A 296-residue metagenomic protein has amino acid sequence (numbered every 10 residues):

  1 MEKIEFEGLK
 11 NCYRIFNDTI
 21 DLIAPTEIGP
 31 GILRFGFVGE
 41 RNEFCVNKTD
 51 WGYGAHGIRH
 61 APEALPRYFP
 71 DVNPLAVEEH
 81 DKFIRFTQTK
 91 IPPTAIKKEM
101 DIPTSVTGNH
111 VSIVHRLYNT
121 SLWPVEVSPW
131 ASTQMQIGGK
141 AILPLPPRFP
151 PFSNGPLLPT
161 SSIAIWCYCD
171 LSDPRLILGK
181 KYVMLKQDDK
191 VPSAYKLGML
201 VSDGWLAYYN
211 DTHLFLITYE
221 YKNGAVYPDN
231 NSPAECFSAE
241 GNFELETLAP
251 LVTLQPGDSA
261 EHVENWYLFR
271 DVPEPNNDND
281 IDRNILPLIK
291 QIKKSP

Functional and structural regions predicted by a protein language model:
M1-P296: Surface-exposed acidic/polar loop and edge beta-strand patches at domain peripheries
